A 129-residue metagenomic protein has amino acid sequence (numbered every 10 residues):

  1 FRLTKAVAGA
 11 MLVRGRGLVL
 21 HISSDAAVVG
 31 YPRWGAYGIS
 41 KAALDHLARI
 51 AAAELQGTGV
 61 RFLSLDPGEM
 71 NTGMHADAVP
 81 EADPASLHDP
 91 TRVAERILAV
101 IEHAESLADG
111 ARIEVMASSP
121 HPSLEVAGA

Functional and structural regions predicted by a protein language model:
F1, Y37, D45: Catalytic tyrosine of NAD(P)H-dependent dehydrogenase/reductases that use a Tyr as the general acid/base
T4, S40: Active-site helix of classical SDR
A6-L18: A short helix-coil junction within the Rossmann-fold of NAD(P)-dependent oxidoreductases
G9, A53-E54: Alpha-helical segment proximal to the catalytic Tyr-Lys
H21, G38: Ligand/cofactor pocket segment of small-molecule handling proteins
S24: Residue(s) in the substrate-gating loop at a strand-loop-helix junction that position the organic substrate next
V29-G35: Active-site loop immediately N-terminal to the catalytic Tyr-X3-Lys motif of short-chain dehydrogenase/reductase
G57-V60, S64-L65, T72, P80-L124: C-terminal helical subdomain
